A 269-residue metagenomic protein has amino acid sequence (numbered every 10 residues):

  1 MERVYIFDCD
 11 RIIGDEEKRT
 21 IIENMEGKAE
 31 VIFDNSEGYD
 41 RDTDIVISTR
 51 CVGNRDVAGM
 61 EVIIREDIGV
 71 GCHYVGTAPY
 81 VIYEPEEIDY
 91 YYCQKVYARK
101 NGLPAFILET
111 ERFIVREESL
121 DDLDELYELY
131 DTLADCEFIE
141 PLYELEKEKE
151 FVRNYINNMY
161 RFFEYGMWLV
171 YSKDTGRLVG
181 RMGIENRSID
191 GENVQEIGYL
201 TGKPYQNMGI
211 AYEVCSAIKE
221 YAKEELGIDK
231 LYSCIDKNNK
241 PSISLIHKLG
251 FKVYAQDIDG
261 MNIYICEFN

Functional and structural regions predicted by a protein language model:
M1, T20, N24, E125 (+3 more regions): Alpha-helical elements of Rossmann-like donor-binding domains used by nucleotide-donor carbohydrate transfer enzymes
M1-L108: Asp-based, Mg2+/Mn2+-dependent phosphohydrolase catalytic module
Y5, Y83-P204, E220-Y221, E225 (+2 more regions): GNAT-family acyltransferases
G27, G59-E61, H247-D257: Conserved acetyl-CoA-binding loop of GNAT-fold acetyltransferases
T49-C51, S119, N239: Helix N-cap/beta->alpha junction signal
Y199-T201, N207-E224, K240-K248: Conserved acetyl-CoA-binding loop-helix of GNAT-fold acetyltransferases
